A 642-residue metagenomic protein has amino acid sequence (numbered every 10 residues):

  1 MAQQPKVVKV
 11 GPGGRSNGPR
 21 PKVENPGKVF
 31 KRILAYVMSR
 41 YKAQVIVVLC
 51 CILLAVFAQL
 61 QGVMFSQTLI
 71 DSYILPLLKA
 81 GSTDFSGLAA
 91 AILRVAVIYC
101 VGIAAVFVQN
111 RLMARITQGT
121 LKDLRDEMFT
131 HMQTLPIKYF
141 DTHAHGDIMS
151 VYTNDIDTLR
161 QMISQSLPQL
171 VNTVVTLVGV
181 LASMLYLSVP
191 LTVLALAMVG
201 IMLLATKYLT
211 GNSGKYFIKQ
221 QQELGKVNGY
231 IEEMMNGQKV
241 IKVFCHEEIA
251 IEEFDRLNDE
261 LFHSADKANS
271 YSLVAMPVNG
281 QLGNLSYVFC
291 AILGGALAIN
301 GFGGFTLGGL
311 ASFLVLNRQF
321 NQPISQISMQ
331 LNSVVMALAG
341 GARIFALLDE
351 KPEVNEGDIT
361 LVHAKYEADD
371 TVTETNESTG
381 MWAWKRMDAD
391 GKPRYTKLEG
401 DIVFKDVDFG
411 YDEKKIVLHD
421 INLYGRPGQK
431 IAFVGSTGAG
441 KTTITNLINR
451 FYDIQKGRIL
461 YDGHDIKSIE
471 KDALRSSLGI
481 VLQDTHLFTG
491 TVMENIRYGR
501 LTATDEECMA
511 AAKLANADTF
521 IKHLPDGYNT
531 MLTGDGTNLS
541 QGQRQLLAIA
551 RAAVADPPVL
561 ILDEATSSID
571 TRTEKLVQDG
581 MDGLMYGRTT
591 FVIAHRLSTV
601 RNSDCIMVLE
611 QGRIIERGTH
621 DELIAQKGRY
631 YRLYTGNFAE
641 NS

Functional and structural regions predicted by a protein language model:
M1-Q59, I74-L93, Q109-M113, T117 (+9 more regions): Membrane-integrated ABC transporters
P19-G27, A58-D71, I98-H145, M149 (+11 more regions): Juxtamembrane helix-loop junctions of ABC transporter transmembrane domains
K31, C50, A105, Q109 (+5 more regions): Hydrophobic alpha-helical transmembrane segments of ABC transporter permease domains
S39-K42, I137-K138, N154-I163, L167 (+7 more regions): An intracellular "coupling" helix at the cytosolic face of ABC transporter transmembrane type-1 domains
R40, Q44-F57, I98, Q165-I218 (+2 more regions): Transmembrane helices of ABC transporter permease
P76, S183-A197, K267, Y271-R343 (+2 more regions): Helix-loop-helix
G81, A364-S642: ABC-type nucleotide-binding domain
